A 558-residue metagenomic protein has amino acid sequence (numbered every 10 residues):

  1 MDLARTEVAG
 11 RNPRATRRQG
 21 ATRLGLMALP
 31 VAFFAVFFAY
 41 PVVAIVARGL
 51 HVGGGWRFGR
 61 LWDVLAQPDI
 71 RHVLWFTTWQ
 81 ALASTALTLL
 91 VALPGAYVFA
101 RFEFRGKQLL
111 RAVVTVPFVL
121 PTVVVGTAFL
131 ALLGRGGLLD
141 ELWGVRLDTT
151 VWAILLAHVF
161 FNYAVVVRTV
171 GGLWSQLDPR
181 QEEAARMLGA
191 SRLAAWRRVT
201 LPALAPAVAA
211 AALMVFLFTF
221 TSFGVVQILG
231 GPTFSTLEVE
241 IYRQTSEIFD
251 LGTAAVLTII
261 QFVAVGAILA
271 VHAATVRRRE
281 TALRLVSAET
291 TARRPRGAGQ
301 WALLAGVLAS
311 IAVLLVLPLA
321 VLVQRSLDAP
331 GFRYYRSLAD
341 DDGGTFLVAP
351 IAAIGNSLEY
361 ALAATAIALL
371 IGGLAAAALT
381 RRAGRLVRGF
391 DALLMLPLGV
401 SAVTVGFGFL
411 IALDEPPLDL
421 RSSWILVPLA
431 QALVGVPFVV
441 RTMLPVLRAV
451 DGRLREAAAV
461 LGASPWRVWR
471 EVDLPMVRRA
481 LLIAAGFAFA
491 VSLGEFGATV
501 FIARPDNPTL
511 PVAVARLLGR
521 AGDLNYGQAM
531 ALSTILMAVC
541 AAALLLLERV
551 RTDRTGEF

Functional and structural regions predicted by a protein language model:
D2-L3, V8-A44, Q108, A112-V114 (+4 more regions): N-terminal signal-anchor/first transmembrane alpha helix
D2-V8, G106-K107, G171-L193, R198 (+7 more regions): C-terminal transmembrane helix and the adjacent membrane-cytosol boundary/short C-terminal tail of inner/organellar
R11-L24, I45-A86, R101-F102, K107 (+7 more regions): Periplasmic/extracellular loop-to-transmembrane helix junction in inner-membrane transport proteins
R14-T16, F58-D63, R71, G106-K107 (+11 more regions): Membrane-interfacial helix termini and adjacent extracytoplasmic/periplasmic loops of multi-pass transporters
T16-R17, W75, R105-L109, W152-A153 (+5 more regions): Amphipathic cytosolic juxtamembrane alpha-helices at the membrane-cytosol interface of multi-pass membrane transporters
R18-G20, F58, D63-D69, F220-G266 (+6 more regions): Interhelical loop and adjacent transmembrane-helix boundary motif in polytopic membrane transport permeases
A28-F33, A86, V116, L120 (+9 more regions): Transmembrane alpha-helices
L82-V114, T127, Q181, A195-T200 (+7 more regions): Transmembrane-helix boundary motif in ABC transporter permease subunits
